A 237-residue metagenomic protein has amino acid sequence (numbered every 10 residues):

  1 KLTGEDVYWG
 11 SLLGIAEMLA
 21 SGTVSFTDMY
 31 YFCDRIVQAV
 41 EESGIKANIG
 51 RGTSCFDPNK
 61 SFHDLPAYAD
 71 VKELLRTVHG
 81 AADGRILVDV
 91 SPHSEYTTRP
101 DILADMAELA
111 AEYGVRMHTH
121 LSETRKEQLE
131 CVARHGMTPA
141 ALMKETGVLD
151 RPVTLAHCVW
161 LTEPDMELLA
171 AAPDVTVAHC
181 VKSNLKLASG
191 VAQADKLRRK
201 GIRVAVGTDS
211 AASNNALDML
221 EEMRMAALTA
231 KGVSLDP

Functional and structural regions predicted by a protein language model:
K1-F32, P92-I102: Divalent metal-binding segments
S11-M18, N184-K186, A230-P237: C-terminal helical cap
G22, V40, V90, H120 (+5 more regions): Divalent metal-coordination and catalytic microenvironments
R35-V159: Metal-coordinating catalytic core of metallo-dependent amide/deamination hydrolases
G44-K46, A107-R116, V148-R151, L168-A178 (+2 more regions): Glycine-enriched alpha-helix->loop->beta-strand junction motifs that scaffold or abut catalytic
E145-P152, D195-P237: His/Asp/Glu-enriched, well-ordered alpha-helical/loop segment that forms or immediately abuts the divalent-metal
L161, A170, D174-I202, V206-T208: A conserved active-site cap/scaffold subdomain adjacent to cofactor or substrate pockets
